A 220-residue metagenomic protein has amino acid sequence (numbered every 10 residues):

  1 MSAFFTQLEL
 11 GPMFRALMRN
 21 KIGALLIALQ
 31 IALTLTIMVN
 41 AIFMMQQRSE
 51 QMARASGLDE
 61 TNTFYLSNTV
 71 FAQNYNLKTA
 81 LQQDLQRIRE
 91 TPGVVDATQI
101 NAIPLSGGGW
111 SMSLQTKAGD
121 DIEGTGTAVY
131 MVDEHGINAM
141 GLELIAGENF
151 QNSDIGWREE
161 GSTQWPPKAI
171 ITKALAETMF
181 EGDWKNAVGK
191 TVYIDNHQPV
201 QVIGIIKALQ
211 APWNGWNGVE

Functional and structural regions predicted by a protein language model:
M1-G11: Short, membrane-interfacial amphipathic segments enriched in basic
R15-A16, A53: Short amphipathic alpha-helical coupling elements at transmembrane boundaries
R19, L33, E50, N138 (+1 more regions): Active-site micro-motifs of SAM-dependent methyltransferase domains
N20-Q47, L58: Short, strongly hydrophobic transmembrane alpha-helices
I42-G124, V129-M131, S162: Membrane-proximal extracellular/periplasmic loop immediately following the first transmembrane helix
E90, D96, A102-E220: Mid-to-C-terminal secondary-structure elements that act as membrane-proximal/extracytoplasmic interface segments
